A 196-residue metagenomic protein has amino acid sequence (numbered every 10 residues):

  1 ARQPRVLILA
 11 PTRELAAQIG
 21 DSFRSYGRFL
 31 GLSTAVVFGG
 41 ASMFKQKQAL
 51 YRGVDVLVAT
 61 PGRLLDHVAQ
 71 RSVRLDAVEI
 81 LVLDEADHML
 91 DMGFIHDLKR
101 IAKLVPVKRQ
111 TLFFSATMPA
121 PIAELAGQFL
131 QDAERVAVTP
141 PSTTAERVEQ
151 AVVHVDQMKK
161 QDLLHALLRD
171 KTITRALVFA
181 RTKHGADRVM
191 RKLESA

Functional and structural regions predicted by a protein language model:
A1-A196: Conserved helicase RecA-like core
